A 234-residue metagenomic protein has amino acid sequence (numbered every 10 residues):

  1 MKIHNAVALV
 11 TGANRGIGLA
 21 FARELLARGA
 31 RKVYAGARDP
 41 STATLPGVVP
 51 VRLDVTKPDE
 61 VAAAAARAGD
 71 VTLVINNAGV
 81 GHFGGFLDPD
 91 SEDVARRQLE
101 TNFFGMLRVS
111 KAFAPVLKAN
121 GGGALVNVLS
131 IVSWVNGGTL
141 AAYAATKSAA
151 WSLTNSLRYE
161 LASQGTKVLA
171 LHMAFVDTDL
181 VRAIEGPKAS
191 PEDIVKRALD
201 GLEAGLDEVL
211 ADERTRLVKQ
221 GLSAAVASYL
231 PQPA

Functional and structural regions predicted by a protein language model:
N14, S110, T146: Active-site helix of classical SDR
P46-D59: Rossmann-fold cofactor-recognition segment
P50, Q98-L99: A hydrophobic alpha-helix adjacent to the NAD(P)-binding/active-site core of NAD(P)-dependent oxidoreductases, strongly
G81-R96, T139-A142: Conserved mid-core segment of classical short-chain dehydrogenase/reductases
S130: Residue(s) in the substrate-gating loop at a strand-loop-helix junction that position the organic substrate next
V135, S156-K167: Active-site-adjacent segment of SDR/Rossmann-fold oxidoreductases
A170, T178, R182-Q220: C-terminal helical subdomain
